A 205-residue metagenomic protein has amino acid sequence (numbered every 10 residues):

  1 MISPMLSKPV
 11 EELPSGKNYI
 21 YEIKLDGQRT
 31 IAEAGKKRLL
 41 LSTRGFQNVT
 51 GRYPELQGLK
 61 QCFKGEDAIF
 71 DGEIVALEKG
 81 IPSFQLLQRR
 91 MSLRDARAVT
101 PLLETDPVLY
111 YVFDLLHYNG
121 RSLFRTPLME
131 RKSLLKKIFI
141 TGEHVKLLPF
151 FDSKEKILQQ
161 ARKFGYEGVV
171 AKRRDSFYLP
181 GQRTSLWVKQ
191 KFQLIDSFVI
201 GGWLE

Functional and structural regions predicted by a protein language model:
M1-E205: Catalytic cores of nucleic-acid ligases and guanylyltransferases
